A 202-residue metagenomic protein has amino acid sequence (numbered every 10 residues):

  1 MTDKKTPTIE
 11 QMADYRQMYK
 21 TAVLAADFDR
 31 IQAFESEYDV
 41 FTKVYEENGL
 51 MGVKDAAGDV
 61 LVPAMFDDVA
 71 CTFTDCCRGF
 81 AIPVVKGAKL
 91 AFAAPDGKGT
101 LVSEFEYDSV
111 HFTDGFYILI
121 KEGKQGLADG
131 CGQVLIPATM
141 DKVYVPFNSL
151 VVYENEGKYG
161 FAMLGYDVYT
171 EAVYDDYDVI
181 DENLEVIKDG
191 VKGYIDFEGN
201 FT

Functional and structural regions predicted by a protein language model:
M1-T202: Residue-level detector of conserved, function-critical positions
